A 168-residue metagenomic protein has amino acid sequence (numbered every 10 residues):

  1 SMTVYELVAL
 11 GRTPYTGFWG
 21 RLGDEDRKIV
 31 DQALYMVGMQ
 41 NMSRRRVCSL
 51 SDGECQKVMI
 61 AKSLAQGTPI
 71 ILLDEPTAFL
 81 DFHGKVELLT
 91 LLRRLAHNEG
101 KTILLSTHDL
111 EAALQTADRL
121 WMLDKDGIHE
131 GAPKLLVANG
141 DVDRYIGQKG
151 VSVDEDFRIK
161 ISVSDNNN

Functional and structural regions predicted by a protein language model:
A9, D24-M42: Conserved ABC ATPase "signature" region
R46-L50: Conserved ABC ATPase signature
I60, L88: Hydrophobic anchor residue at the start of the ABC signature
I71-D74: Catalytic Walker B motif of ABC-type/P-loop ATPase nucleotide-binding domains
T107-H108: H-loop/switch region of ABC-family ATPase nucleotide-binding domains
L120-A132, Q148: H-loop (His-switch) and adjacent beta-strand-loop-beta switch element of ABC-type ATPase nucleotide-binding domains
I146-N168: ABC ATPase nucleotide-binding domains
